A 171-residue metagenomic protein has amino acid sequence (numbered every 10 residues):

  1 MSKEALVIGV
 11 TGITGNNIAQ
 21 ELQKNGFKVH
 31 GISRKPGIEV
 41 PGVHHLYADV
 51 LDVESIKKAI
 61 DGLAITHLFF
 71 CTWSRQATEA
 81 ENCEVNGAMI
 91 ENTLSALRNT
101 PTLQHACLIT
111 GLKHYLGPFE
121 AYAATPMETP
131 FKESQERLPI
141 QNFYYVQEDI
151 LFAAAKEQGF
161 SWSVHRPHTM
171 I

Functional and structural regions predicted by a protein language model:
S2-N25: N-terminal Rossmann NAD(P)H-binding glycine-rich loop of SDR-like oxidoreductase domains
E4, K28-V29, Q104-H105, S161: Residues at the starts of beta-strands that form the adenosine-phosphate
G9, T72, C107-T110, R166-H168: Active-site beta-alpha turn of Rossmann-fold NAD(P)-dependent dehydrogenases/reductases
G26-I38: Conserved glycine-rich Rossmann-like NAD(P)H-binding loop of the short-chain dehydrogenase/reductase
G37-I38, H44-N92: NAD(P)H-binding glycine-rich loop region in Rossmannoid oxidoreductase-like domains and their noncatalytic homologs
L51, H114, M170-I171: Conserved sequence/active-site signature of Rossmann-fold short-chain dehydrogenase/reductase
A88-F143, S163: Conserved Rossmann-fold NAD(P)-dependent oxidoreductase catalytic core, especially the SDR/UDP-sugar
I150-I171: Conserved beta-loop-beta element that borders a ligand/cofactor-binding pocket
